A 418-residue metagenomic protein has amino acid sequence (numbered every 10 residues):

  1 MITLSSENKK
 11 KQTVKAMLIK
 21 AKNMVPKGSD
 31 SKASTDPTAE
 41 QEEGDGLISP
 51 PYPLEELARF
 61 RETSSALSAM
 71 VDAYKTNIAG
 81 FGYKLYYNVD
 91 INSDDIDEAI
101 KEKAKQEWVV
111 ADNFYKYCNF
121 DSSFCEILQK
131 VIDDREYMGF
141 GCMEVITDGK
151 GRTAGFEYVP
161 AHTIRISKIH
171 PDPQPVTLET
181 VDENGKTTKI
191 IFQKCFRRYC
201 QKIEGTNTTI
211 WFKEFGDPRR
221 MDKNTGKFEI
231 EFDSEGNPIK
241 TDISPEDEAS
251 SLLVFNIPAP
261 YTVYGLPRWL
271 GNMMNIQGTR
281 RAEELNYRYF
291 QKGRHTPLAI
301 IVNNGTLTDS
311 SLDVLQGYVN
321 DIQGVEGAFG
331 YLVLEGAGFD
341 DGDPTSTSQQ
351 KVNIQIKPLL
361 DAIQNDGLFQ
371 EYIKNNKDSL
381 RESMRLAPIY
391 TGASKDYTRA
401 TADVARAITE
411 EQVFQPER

Functional and structural regions predicted by a protein language model:
M1-V89: N-terminal-proximal low-complexity accessory segments that begin disordered and transition into the first
A69-L266: Structured, mid-chain assembly/scaffold modules that mediate subunit interfaces within large macromolecular complexes
E126-V131, I363-G367, T409: Short secondary-structure capping micro-motifs at structural edges
G151, I300, F414: A residue-level signal for conserved active-site and pocket-lining positions in enzyme catalytic cores
W211-E214, P218-R399: Extended, charged amphipathic alpha-helical segments
Y397-A407: A short beta-alpha structural unit
R406-R418: Long, compositionally biased
